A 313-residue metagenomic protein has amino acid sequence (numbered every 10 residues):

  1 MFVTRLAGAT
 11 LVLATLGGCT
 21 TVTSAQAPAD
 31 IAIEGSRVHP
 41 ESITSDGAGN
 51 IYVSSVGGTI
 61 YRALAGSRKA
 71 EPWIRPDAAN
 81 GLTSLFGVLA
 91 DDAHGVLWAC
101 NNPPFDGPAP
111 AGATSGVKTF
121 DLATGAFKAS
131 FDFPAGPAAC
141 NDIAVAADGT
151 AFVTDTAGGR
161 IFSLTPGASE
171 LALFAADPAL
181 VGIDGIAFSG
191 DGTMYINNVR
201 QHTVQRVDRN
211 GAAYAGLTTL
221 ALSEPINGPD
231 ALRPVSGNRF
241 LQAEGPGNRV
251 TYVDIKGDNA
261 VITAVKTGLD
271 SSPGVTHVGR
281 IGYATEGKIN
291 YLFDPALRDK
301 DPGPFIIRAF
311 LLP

Functional and structural regions predicted by a protein language model:
A27-I33, K69-A79, A126-F133, E170-D177 (+2 more regions): A short beta-strand motif characteristic of beta-propeller blades
E34-N50, A79-N101, F133-A151, D177-M194 (+2 more regions): Beta-rich, blade/repeat-based domains predominating in secreted/periplasmic proteins but also intracellular
I51-G57, D91, L97-G112, V145 (+4 more regions): Conserved beta-strand positions in repeat-built beta-propeller and related beta-rich domains
T59-Y61, S115-K118, R160-S163, T203-Q205 (+2 more regions): A short loop-to-beta-strand structural motif that recurs across blades of beta-propeller domains
L64-R68, D121-A126, T165-S169, D208-A213 (+2 more regions): Short loop/turn segments that connect beta-strands within beta-propeller blades
A111-D148: Asp-box/WD-like beta-propeller blade repeats and closely related beta-sheet repeat scaffolds
T276-P313: Blade-level signature of beta-propeller repeat domains, shared across WD40, Kelch, NHL, RCC1 and BNR/Asp-box propellers
